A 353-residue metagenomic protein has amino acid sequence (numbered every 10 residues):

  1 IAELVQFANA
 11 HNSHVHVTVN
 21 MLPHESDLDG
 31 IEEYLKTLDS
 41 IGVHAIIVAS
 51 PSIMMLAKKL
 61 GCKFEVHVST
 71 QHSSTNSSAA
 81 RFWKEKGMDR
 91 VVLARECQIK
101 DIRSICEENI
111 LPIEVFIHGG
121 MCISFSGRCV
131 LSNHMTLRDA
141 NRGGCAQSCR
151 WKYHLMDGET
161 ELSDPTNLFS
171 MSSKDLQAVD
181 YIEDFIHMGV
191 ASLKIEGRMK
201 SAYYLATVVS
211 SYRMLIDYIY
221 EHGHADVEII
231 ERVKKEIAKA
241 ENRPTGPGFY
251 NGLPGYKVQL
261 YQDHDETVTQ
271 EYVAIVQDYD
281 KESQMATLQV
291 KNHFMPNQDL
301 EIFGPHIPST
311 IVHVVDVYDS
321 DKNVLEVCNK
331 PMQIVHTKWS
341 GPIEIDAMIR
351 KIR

Functional and structural regions predicted by a protein language model:
I1: Non-catalytic, usually N-terminal nucleic-acid engagement modules in DNA/RNA processing proteins
L4-M21, D29, L35-D39, E65 (+3 more regions): Surface-exposed amphipathic alpha-helical tracts and adjacent flexible/coil segments at the periphery of soluble enzymes
S52-I53: Alpha-helix capping/helix-boundary segments
G61: Conserved phosphotransfer cores of two-component systems
V66-S77: Gly/Gly-Pro- and Ser/Thr-rich, intrinsically disordered tail segments characteristic of DNA damage-repair and tolerance
